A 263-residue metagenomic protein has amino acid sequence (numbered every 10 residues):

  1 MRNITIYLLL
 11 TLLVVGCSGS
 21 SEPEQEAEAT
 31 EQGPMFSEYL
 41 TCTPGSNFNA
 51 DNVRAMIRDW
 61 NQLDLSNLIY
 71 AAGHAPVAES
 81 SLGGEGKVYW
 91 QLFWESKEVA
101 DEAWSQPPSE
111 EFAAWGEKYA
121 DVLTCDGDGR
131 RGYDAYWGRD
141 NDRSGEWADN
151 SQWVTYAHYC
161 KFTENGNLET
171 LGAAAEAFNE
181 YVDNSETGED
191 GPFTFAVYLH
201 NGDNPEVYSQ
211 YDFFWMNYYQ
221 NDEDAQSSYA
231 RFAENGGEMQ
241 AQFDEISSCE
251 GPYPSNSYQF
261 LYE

Functional and structural regions predicted by a protein language model:
R2-L10: Sec-dependent signal peptide recognition, specifically the positively charged N-region followed immediately by
L9-L12, S66: Exposed boundary/loop context
L13-S18: C-terminal motif of bacterial Sec signal peptides marking the signal peptidase cleavage site
S20-E263: Short S/T/G/P-rich N-terminal loop/turn motif that feeds into the first structured element of a domain
